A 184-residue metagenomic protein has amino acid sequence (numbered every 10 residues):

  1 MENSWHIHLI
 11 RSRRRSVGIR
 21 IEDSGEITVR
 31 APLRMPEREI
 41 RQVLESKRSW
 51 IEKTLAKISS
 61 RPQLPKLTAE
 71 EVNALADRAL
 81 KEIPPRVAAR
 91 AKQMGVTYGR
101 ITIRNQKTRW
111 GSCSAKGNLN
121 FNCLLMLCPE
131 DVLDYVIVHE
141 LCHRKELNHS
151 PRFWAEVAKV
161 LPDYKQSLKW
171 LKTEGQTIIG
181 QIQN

Functional and structural regions predicted by a protein language model:
M1-Y135, R144-N184: Active-site-proximal or metal-binding-adjacent scaffold patches in catalytic folds
E140: Walker B catalytic acidic pair
